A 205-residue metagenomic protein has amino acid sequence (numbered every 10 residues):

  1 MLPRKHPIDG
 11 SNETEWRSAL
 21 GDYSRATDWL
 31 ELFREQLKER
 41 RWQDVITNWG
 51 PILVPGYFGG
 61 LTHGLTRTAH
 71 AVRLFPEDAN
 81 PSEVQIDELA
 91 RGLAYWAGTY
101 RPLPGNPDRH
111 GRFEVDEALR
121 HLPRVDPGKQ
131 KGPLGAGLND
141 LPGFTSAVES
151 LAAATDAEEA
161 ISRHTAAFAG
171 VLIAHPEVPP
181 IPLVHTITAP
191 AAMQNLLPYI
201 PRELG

Functional and structural regions predicted by a protein language model:
M1-G205: Mature, well-folded catalytic/scaffold domains that follow N-terminal targeting or propeptide regions
